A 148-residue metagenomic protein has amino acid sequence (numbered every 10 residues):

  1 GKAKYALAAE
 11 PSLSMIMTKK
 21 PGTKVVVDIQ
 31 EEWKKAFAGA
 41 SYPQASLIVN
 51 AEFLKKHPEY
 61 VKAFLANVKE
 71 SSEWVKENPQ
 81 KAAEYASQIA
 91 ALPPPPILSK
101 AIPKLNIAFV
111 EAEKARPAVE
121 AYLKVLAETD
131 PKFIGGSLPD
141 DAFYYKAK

Functional and structural regions predicted by a protein language model:
K2-K4, G22, P96, E113 (+1 more regions): A local structural motif
K2-Y85: Pocket-lining segment of extracytoplasmic ligand-binding domains
S14-M15, L92, A142-F143: Short secondary-structure capping/turn micro-motifs that flank functional sites
M17-T18, G39, S99, G135-S137: A generic structural signal for short, solvent-exposed coil/turn residues that cap or connect secondary-structure
V27-I29, N78, E111, A115 (+1 more regions): Poly-acidic low-complexity segments
V49, K55-K56, K104-E111, G136 (+2 more regions): Generic structural "secondary-structure junction" signal
L54-T129: Secondary-structure end/capping motifs
E120-K148: Conserved C-terminal helix/tail region of periplasmic/extracytoplasmic solute-binding proteins
